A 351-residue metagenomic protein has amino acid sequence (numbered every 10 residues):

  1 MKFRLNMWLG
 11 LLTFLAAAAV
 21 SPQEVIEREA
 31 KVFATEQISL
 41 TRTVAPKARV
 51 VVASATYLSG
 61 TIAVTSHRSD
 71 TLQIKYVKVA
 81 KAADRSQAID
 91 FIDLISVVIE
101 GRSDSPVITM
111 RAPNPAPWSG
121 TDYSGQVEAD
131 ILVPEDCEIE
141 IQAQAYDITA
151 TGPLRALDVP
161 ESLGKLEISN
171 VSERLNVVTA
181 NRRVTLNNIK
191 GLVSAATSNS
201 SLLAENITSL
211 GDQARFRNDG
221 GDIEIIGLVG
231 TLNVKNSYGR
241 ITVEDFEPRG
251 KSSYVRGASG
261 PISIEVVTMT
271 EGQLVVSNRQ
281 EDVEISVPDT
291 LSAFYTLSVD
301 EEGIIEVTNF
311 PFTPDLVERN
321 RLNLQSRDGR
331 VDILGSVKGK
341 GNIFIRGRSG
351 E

Functional and structural regions predicted by a protein language model:
K2-E351: Intrinsically disordered, low-complexity terminal regions
